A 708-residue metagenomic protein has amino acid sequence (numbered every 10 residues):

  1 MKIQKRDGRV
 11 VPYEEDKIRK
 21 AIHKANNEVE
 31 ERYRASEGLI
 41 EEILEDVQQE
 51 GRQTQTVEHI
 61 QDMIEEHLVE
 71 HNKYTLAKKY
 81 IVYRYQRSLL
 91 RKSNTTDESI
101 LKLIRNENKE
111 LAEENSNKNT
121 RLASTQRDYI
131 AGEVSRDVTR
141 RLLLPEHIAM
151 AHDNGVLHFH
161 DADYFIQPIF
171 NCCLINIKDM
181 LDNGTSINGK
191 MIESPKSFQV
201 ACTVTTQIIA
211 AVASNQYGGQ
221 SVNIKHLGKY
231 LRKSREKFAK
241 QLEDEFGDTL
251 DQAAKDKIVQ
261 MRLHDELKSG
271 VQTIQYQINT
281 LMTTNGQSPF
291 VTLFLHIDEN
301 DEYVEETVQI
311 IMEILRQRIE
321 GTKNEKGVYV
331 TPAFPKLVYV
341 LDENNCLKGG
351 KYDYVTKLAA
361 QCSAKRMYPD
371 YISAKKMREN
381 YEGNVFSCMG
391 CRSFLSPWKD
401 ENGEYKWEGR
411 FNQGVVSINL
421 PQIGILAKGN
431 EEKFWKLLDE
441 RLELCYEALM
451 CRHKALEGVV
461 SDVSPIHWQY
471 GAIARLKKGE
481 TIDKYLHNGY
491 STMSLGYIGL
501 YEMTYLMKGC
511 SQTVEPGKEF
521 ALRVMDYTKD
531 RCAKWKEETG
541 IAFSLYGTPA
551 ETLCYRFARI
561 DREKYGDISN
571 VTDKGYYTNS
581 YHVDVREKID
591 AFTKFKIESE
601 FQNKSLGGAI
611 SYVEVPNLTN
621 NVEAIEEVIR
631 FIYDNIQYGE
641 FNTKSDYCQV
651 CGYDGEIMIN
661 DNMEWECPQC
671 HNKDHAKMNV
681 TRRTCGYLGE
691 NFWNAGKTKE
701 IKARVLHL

Functional and structural regions predicted by a protein language model:
M1-E107, K702-H707: Charged, amphipathic alpha-helical regulatory modules used for macromolecular assembly or allosteric control
I18, I22, L227, L231 (+2 more regions): Buried hydrophobic packing segments
R34, Q55-E58, S491, E515 (+1 more regions): Short, solvent-exposed positions on alpha-helices
E42-E50, P421-A427, L437, M503-L506: Solvent-exposed, amphipathic alpha-helical segments
Q86-L90, T96-G489, C510, V514-K673 (+1 more regions): Conserved catalytic cores of very large enzyme subunits
M493-L506, D526, R683: Contiguous, well-ordered alpha-helical segments that form the cores/surfaces of helical PPI scaffolds
H671-L708: Long insertion/accessory domains within large nucleic-acid-processing enzymes
